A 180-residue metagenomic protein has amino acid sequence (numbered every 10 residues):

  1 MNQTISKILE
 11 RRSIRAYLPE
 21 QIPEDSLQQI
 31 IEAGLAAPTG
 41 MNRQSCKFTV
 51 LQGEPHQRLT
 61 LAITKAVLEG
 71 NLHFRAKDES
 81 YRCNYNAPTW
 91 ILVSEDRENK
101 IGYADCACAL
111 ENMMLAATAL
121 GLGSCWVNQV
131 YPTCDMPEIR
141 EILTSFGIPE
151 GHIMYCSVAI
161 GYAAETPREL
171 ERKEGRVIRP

Functional and structural regions predicted by a protein language model:
M1-N86, P180: N-terminal amphipathic, basic helical "cap/leader" segment at the start of enzyme domains
K7, I148-P180: C-terminal helix-cap and adjacent tail motif
G34, I91, R97-I142: Small-aliphatic-rich amphipathic alpha-helix that forms the alpha element of a beta-alpha
G40-R43, C83-Y85, F146-H152, E169-E171: Solvent-exposed alpha-helices and their adjacent loops that cap or buttress functional pockets in soluble metabolic
L68, L72-F74, E141-S157: Short, conserved aromatic-histidine micro-motifs
A87-T89, L120, M154-C156: Generic beta-strand structural signal
